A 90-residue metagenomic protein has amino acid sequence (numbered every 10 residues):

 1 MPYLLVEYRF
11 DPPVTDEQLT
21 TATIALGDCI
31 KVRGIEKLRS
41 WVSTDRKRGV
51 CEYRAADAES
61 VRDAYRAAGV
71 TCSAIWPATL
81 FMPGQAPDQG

Functional and structural regions predicted by a protein language model:
M1-V32, E36-L38, S43, K47 (+1 more regions): Short S/T/G/P-rich N-terminal loop/turn motif that feeds into the first structured element of a domain
R9, E52-R54: Short hydrophobic/aromatic beta-strand micro-patches that form the beta-sheet surface supporting nucleotide- or nucleic
I30, R54-F81: An amphipathic, aromatic/His-enriched active-site/gating alpha helix that lines ligand/cofactor pockets
